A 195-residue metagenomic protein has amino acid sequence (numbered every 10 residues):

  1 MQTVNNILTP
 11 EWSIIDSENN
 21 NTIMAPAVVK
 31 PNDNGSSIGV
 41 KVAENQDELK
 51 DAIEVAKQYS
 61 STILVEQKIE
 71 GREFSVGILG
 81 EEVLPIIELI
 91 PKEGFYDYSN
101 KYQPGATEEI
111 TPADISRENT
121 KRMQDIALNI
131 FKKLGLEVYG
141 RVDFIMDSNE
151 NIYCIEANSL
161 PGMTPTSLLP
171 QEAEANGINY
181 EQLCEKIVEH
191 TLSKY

Functional and structural regions predicted by a protein language model:
M1-E66, E70-R72: Active-site nucleotide/adenylate-binding loops and adjacent lid/helix of ATP-dependent enzymes
M24-P26, E73-S75, R141, C154: Broad gene-expression machinery/nucleic-acid interaction feature
S37, K92, N158-E172: Glycine-rich phosphate/pyrophosphate-binding beta-alpha loops
E44-D125, M146-Y153: Phosphate-binding site of ATP-dependent enzymes
Q67, F131-M163, A173: Conserved metal-phosphate-binding beta-hairpin within the catalytic cores of diverse ATP-dependent phosphoryl-transfer
E88-G140, Q171-Y195: Active-site "cap" helix and flanking loop/linker of ATP-utilizing ligase/carboxylase catalytic domains
